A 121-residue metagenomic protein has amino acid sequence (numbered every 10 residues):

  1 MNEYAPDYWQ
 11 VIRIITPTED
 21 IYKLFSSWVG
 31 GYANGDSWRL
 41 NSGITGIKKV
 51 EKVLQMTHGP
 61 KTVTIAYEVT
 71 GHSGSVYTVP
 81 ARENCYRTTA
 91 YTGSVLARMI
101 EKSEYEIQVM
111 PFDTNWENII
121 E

Functional and structural regions predicted by a protein language model:
M1-Y67, H72-E121: Cysteine-centric segments in proteins
